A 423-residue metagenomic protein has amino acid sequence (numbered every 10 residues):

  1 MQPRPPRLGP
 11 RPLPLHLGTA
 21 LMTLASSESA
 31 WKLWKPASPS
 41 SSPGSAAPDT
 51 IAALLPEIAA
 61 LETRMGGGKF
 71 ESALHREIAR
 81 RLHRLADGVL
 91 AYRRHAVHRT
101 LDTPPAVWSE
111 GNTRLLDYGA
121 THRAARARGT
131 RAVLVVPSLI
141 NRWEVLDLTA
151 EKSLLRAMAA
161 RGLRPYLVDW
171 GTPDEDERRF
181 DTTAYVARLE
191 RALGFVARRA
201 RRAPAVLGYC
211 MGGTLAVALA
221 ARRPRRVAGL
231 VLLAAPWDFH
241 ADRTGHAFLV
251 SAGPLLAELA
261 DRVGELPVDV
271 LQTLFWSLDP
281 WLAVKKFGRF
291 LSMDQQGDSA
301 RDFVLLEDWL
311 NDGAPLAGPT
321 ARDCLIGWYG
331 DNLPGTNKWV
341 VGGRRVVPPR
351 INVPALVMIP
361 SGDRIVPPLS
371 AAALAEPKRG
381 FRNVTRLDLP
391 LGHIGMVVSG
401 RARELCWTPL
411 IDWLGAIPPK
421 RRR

Functional and structural regions predicted by a protein language model:
M1-G66, R202, L215-P319: Alpha/beta-hydrolase-fold enzymes
P43-Y118, R123: Low-complexity, highly charged intrinsically disordered N-terminal segments that act as targeting/localization
Y92-H95, T100-D174: Short, surface-exposed "cap/lid" segments of acyl-processing enzymes
R179-R198: Alpha/beta-hydrolase active-site loop
L207-G212, A216: Gly/Ala-rich beta-loop-alpha elbow adjacent to hydrolase catalytic centers
I351, V357-I359, D363: Short beta-strand/loop motif that positions the catalytic acidic residue of the alpha/beta-hydrolase fold
R364-S370: Conserved alpha/beta-hydrolase "acid-adjacent" motif
R386, P390-L405: Catalytic histidine-centered segment of alpha/beta-hydrolase-like enzymes
